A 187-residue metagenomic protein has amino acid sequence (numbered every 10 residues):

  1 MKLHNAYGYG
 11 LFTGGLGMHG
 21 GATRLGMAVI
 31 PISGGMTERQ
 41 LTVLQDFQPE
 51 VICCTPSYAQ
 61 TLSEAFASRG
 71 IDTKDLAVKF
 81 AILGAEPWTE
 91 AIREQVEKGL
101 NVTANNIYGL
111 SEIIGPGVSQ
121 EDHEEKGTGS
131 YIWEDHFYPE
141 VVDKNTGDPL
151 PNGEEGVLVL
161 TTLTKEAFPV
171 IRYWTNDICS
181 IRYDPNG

Functional and structural regions predicted by a protein language model:
M1-G21, M27: Conserved AMP-binding loop of ANL adenylate-forming enzymes
T13, L25-G187: Active-site glycine/GP-rich loop and adjacent strand/helix microenvironment that borders small-molecule binding pockets
